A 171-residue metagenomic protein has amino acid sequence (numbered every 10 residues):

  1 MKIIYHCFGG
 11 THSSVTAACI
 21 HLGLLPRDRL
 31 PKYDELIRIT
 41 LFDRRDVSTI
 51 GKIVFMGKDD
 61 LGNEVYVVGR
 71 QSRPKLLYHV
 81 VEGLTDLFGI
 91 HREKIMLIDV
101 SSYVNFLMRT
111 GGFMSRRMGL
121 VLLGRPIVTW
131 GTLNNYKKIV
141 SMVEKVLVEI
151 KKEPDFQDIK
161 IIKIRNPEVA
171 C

Functional and structural regions predicted by a protein language model:
M1-I4, H12, T16-C171: Non-transmembrane, aqueous-exposed alpha-helical and coiled segments at domain scale
